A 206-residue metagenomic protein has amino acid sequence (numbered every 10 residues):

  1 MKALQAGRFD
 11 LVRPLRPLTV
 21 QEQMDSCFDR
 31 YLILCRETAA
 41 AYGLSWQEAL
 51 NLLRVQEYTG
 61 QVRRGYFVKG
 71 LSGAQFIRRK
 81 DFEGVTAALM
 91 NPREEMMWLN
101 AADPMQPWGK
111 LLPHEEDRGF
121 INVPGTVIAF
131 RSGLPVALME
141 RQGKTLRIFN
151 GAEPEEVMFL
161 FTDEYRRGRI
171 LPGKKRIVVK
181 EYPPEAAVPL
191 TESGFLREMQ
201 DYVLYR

Functional and structural regions predicted by a protein language model:
M1-R206: Long, charged, low-complexity, helical-prone intrinsically disordered regions
